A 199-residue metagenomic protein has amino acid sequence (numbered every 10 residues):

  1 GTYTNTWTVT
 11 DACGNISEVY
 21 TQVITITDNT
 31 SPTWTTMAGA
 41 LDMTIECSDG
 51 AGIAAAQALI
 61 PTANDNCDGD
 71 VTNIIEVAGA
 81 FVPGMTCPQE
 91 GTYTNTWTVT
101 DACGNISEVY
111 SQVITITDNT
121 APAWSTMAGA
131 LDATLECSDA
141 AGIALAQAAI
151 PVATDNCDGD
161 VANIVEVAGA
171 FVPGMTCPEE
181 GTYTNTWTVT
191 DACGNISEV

Functional and structural regions predicted by a protein language model:
G1-V199: Proline-threonine-serine-rich low-complexity tracts
